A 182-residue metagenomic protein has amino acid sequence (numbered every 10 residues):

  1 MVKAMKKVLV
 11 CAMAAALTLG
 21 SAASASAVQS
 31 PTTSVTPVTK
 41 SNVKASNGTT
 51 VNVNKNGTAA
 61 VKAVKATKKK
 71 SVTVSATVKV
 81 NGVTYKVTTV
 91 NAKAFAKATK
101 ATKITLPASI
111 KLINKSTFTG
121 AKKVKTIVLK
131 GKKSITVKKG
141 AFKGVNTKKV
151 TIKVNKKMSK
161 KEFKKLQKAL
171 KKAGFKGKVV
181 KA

Functional and structural regions predicted by a protein language model:
M1-C11: Bacterial Sec-dependent N-terminal signal peptides
A12-G20: Bacterial N-terminal signal peptides
L19-V38: Sec-dependent signal peptide cleavage junction
A23, K55, T67-T89, T99-L112 (+3 more regions): Structural signature of tandem-repeat unit edges
S41-K44, N52-V64: Generic recognition of long tandem-repeat/solenoid scaffolds
G140-A141, K160-K176: Short, aromatic/basic amphipathic alpha-helical patches
A141-F142, K149: Intrinsically disordered cytosolic tails
